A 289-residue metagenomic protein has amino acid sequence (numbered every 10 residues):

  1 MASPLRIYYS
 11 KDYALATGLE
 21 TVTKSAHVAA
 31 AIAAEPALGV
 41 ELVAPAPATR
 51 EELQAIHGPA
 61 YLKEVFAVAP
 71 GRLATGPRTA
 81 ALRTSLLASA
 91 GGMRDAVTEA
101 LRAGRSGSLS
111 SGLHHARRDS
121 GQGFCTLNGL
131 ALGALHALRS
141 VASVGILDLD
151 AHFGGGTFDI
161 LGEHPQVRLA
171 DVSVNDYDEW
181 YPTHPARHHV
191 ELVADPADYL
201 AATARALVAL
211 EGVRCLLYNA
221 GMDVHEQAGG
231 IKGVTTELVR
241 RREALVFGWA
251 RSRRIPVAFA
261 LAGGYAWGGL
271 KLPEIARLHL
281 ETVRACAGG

Functional and structural regions predicted by a protein language model:
M1-A48, E52: N-terminal low-complexity, Ser/Thr- and acidic-residue-enriched intrinsically disordered segments
P4, E64-G289: A general "terminal functional-core" signal
A14, Q54-H57, C125, A266: Generic, ordered loop/turn and secondary-structure boundary motif
A33, G58, T98-L101: Generic short alpha-helical segment signal, independent of protein family or function, capturing local helix propensity
A48-P70: Charged, often glycine-rich, active-site loop that binds/positions anionic groups
